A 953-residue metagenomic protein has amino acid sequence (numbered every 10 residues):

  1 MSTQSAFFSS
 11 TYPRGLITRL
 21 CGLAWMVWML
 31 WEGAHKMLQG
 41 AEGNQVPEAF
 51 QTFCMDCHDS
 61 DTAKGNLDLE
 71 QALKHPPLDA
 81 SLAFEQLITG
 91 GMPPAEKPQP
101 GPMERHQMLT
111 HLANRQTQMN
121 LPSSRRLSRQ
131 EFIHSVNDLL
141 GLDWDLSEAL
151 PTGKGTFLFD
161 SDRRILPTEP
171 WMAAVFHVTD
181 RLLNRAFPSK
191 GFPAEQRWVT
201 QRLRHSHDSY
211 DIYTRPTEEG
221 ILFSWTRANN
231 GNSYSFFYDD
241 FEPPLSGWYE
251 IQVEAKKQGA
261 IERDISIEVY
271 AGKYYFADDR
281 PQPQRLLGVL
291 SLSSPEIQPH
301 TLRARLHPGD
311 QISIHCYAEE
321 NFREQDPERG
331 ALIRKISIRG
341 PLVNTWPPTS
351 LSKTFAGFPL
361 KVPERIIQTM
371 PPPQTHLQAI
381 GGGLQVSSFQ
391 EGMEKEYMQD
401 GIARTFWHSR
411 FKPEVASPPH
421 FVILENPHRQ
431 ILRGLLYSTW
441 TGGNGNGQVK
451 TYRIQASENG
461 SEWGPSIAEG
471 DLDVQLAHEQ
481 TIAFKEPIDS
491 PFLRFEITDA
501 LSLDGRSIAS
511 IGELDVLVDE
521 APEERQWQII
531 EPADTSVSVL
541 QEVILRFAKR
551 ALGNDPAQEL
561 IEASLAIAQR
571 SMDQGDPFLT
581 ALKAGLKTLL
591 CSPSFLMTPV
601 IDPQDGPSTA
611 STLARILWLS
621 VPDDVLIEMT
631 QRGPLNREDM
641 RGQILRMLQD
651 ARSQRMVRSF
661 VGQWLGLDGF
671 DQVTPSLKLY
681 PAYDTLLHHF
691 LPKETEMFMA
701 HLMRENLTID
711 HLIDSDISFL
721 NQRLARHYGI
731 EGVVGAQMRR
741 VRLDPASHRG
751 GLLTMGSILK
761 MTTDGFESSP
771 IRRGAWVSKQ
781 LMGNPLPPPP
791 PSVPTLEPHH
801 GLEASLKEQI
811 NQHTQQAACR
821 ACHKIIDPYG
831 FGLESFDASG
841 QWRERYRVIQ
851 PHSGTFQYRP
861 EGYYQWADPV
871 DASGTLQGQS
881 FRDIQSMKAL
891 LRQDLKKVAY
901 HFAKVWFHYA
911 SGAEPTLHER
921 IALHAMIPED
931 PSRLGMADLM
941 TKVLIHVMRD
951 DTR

Functional and structural regions predicted by a protein language model:
M1-I17: N-terminal secretory signal peptides that target proteins for export/translocation
C21-E32: Bacterial N-terminal signal peptides
H35-P102, A304-P308, A725, R740-Q885 (+4 more regions): Sequence context surrounding c-type heme c attachment/ligation sites in exported
K36-Q201, G309, Y317-I366, E520-I530 (+10 more regions): Aromatic- and Gly/Pro-enriched helix-to-coil junctions and flexible linker segments
H111, S135-L140, D162-S293, P299-Y317 (+7 more regions): Extended surface/linker regions that mediate inter-domain or inter-protein docking in multi-component redox
I261-E268, P327-A331, N444-R453, I508-A509: Short coil-to-beta strand junction motifs in C2/discoidin
H315-P327, E496-G505: Short beta-strand-plus-loop segments that form exposed binding edges in beta-rich domains
P372, S388-A468, L476-A533: Aromatic, loop-rich ligand-recognition surfaces of beta-strand-rich domains
